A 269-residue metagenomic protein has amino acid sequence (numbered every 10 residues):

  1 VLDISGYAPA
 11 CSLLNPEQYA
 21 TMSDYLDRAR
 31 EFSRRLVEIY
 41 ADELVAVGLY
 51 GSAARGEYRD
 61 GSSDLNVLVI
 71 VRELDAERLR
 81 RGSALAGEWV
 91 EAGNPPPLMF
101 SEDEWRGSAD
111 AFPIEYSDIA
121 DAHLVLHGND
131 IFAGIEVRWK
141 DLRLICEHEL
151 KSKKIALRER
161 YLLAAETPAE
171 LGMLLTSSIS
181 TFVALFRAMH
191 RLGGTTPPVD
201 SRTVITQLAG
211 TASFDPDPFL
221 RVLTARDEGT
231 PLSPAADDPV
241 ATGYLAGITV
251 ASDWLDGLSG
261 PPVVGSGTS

Functional and structural regions predicted by a protein language model:
V1-P9: Extreme N-terminal basic, low-complexity initiation segments that serve as generic localization/processing leaders
L2-D3, A46, I70: Active-site-flanking beta-strand signature of metal-NTP-handling nucleotidyl enzymes and homologous cyclase-like
A8, S12-G48, V263-S269: Helical scaffold of the NTase/Pol beta-like nucleotidyltransferase catalytic core
T21-E38, R55-S62, V67-F112: Metal-dependent nucleotidyltransferase catalytic core
D24, S83-S177, V263-G267: Conserved NTP/Mg2+-binding pocket subregion across the NTase superfamily
L44, G93-P97, H127, P197 (+1 more regions): Secondary-structure boundary/capping signal
L49-A54: Short amphipathic beta-strand starts and helix->beta connectors
E136-S269: Conserved nucleotidyltransferase catalytic core and NTase-mimicking acidic/glycine-rich helix/loop elements in nucleic
